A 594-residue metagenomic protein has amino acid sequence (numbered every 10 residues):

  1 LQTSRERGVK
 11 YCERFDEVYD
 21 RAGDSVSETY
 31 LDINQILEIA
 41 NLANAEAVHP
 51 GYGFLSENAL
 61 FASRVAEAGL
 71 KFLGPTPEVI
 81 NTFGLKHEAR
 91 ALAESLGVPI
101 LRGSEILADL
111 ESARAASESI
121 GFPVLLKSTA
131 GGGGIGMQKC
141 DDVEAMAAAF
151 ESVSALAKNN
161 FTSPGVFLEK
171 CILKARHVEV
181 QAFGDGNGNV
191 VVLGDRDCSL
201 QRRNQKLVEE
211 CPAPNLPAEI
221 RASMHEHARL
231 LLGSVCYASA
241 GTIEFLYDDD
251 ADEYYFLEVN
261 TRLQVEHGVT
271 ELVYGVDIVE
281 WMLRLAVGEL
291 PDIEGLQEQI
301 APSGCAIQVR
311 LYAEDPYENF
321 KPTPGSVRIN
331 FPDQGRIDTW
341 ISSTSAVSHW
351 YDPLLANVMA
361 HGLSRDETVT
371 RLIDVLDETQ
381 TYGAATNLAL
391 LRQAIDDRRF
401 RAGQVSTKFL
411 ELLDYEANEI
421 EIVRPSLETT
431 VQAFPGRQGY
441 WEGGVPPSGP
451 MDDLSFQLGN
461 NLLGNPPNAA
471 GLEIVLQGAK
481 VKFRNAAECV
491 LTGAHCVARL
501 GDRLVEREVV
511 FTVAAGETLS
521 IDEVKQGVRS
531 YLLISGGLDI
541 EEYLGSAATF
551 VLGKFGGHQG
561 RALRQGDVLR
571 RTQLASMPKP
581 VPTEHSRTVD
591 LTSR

Functional and structural regions predicted by a protein language model:
L1-I243, Y247-Q264: N-terminal beta-alpha lobe that positions the nucleotide/phosphoryl donor in ATP/NTP-coupled carboxylate activation
G51, S163-E169, Y237-I243, D292-A301 (+4 more regions): Flexible, glycine/charged-enriched surface loops at secondary-structure junctions
F54, N58, T82, L110 (+7 more regions): A glycine-rich phosphate-binding loop feature that marks nucleotide/adenosyl-phosphate handling sites
D142, G184-N189, D248-A251, D333 (+3 more regions): Short acidic-glycine loop/turn motifs at beta-strand connectors
V191-N204, F245-L263, G275, G325-S348 (+2 more regions): Flexible glycine/proline-rich, aromatic-decorated loop/lid segments
R196, E253-F256, N260, R398-L413 (+1 more regions): Terminal amphipathic helices with adjacent charged low-complexity linkers/tails
A228, G268-E421: Catalytic cores of soluble metabolic enzymes centered on carboxylation/carboxyl-transfer
A417-R594: Conserved "landmark" site that anchors the functional core of diverse proteins
